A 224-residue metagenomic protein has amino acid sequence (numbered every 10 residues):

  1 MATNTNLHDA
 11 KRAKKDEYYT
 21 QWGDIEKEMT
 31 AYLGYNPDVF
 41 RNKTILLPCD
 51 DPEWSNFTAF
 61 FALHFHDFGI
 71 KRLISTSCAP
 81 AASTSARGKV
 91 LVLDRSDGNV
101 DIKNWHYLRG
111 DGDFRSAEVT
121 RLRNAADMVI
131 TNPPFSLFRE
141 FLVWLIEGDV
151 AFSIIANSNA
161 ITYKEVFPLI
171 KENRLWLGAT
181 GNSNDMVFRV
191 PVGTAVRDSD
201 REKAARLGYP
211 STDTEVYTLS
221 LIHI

Functional and structural regions predicted by a protein language model:
M1-V90: S-adenosyl-L-methionine
I45-W54, T58-A59, D97-N159: Conserved proline-anchored active-site loop of SAM-dependent methyltransferases that bridges a beta-strand
A62-F68, L142-A151, P168-E172: Short, surface-exposed basic-aromatic patches at helix termini and helix-loop junctions that form
T84-S85, A160-L169, V187-V190: Short, charged, surface-exposed secondary-structure boundary motifs
A156-I161, G181-S183: Short, acidic/turn-prone active-site loops that include or flank metal/cofactor- and phosphate-binding residues
L169-D185: Conserved Class I S-adenosyl-L-methionine
G181-S199: Active-site capping/gating segments
I222-I224: Conserved small/polar residues in nucleotide/adenosyl-binding loops
